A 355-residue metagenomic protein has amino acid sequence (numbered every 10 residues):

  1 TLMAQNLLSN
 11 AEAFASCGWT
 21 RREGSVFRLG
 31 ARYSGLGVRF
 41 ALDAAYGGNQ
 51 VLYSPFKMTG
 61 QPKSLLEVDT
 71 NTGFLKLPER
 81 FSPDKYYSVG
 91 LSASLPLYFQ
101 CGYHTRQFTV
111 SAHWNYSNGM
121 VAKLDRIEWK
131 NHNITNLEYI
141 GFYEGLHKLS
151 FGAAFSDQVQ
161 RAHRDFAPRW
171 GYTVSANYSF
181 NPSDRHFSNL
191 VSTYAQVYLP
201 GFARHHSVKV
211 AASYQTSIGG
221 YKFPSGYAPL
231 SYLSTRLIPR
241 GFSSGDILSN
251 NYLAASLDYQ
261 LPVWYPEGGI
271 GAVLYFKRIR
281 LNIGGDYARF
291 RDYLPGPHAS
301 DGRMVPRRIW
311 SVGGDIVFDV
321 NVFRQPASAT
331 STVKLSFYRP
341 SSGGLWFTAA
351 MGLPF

Functional and structural regions predicted by a protein language model:
T1-R21, L42-Y46, G171-S183, V210 (+3 more regions): Transmembrane beta-strand segments that form the barrel wall of outer-membrane beta-barrel proteins
T1-R32, E138-R169, R291, W310 (+1 more regions): Outer-membrane beta-barrel initiation region
A4-N6, A31-G35, A93-F99, F155-D157 (+6 more regions): Residue-level signature of outer-membrane beta-barrel architecture
S9-A13, S25-F27, L36-L42, Y87 (+10 more regions): Outer-envelope beta-barrel architecture signal
W19-L124: Outer-membrane beta-barrel channel domains
A44-M58, T72-R80, I127-I283, R291-Y293 (+2 more regions): C-terminal outer-membrane beta-barrel translocator/porin domains of Gram-negative envelope proteins and their
F151, G313-I316, G344-F355: Outer-membrane beta-barrel "beta-signal"
P295, D301-T330: C-terminal structured domain segments
